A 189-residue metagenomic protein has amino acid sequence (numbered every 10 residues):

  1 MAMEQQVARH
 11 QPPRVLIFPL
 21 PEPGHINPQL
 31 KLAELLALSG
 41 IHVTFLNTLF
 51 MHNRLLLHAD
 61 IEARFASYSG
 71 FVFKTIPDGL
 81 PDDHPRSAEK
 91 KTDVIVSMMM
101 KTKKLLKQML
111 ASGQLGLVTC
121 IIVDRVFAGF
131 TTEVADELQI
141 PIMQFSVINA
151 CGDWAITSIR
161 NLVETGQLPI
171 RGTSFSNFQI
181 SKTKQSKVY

Functional and structural regions predicted by a protein language model:
M1-Y189: Glycosyltransferase specificity loop/lid
